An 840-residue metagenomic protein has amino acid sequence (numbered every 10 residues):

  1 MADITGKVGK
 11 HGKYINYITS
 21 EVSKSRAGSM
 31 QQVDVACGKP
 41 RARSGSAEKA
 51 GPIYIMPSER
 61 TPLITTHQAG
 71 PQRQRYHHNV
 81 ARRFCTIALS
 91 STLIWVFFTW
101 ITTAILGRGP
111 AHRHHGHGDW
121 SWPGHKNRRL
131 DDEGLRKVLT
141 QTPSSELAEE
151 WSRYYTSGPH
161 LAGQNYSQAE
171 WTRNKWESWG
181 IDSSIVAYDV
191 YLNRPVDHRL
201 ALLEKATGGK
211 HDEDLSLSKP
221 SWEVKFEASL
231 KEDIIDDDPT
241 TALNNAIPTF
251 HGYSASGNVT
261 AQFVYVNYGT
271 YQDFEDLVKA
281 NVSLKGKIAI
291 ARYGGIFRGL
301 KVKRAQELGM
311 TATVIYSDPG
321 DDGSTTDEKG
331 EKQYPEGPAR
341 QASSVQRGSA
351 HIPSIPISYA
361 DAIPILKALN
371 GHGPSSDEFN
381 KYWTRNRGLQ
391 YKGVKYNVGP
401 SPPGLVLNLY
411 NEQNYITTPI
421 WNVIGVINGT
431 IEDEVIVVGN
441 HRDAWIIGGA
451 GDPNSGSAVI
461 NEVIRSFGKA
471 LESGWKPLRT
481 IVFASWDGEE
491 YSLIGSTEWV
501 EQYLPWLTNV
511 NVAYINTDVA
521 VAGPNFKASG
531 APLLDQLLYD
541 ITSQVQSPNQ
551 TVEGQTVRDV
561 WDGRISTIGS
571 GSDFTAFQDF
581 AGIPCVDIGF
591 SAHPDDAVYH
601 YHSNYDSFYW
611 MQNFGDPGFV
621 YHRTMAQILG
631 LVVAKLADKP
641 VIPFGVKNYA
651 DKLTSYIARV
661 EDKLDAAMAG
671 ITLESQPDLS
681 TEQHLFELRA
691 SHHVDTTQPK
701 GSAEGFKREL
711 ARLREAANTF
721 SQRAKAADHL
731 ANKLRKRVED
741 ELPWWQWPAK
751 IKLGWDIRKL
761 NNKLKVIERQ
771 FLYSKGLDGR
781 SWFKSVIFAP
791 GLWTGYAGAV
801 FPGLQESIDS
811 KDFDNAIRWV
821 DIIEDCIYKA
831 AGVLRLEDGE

Functional and structural regions predicted by a protein language model:
M1-H78: Short, low-complexity, Lys/Arg-enriched N-terminal segments of secretory-pathway carbohydrate enzymes
N79-S90, I94-S167, N174, I427: N-terminal hydrophobic or amphipathic helices/low-complexity stretches enriched in small/hydrophobic/Pro/Gly
R83, I235-P353, D452, R465: Extracellular/luminal Protease-associated
H117-G134, E150-S283: Noncatalytic luminal/extracellular "stalk/propeptide" segments of secretory-pathway proteins
N245-D276, S344-G449, R465, K469-S473: Soluble metallo-hydrolase cores and metallopeptidase-like ectodomains found primarily in the secretory/periplasmic
Q333-G373, D433, D487-Y609, D638 (+2 more regions): Metal-dependent peptidase/peptidase-like ectodomains
V438-L493, E498, L629-V632: Alpha-helical metal-binding/catalytic segments enriched in His/Glu/Asp
V482, P594-Y656, D809-E840: His/Asp/Glu-rich mid-to-C-terminal helical/loop segments that flank catalytic regions of hydrolases
